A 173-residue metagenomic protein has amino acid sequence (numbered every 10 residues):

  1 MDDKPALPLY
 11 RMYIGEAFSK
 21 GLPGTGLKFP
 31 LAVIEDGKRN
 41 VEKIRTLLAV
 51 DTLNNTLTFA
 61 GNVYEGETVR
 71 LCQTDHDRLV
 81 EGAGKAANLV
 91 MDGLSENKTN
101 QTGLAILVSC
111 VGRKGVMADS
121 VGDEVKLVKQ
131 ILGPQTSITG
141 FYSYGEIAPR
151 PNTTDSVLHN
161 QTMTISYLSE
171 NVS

Functional and structural regions predicted by a protein language model:
M1-A118, G122-T136, F141-S173: Small-residue-enriched flexible segments
